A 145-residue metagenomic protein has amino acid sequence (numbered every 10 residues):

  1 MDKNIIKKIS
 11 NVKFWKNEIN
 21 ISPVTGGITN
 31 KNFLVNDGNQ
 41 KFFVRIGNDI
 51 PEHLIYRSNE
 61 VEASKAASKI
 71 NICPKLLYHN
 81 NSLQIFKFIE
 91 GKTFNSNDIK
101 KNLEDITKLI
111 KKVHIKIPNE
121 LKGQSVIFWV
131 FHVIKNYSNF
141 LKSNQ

Functional and structural regions predicted by a protein language model:
M1-K3, S125-Q145: Active-site catalytic-loop/activation-segment of kinase and kinase-like phosphoryl-transfer enzymes
M1-N20: Juxta-kinase regulatory segment immediately upstream of eukaryotic protein kinase catalytic domains
N20, D98-K101, K142-Q145: A general boundary/transition motif marking the beginning of the first structured unit of a protein
P23-I134: ATP-binding pocket architecture of kinase catalytic cores
